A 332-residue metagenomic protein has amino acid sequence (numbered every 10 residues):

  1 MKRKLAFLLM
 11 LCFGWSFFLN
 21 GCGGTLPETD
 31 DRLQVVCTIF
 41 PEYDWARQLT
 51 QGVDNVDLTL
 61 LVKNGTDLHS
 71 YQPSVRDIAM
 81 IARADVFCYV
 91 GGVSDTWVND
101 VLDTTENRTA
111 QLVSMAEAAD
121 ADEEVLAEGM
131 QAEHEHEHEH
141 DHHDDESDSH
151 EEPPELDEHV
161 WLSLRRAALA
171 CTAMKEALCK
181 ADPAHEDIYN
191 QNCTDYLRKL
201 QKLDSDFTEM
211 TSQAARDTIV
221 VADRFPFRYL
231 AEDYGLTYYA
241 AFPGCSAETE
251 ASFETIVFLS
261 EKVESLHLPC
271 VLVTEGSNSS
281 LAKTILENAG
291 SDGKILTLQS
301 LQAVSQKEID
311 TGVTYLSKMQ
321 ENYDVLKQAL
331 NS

Functional and structural regions predicted by a protein language model:
R3-T25: Sec-dependent N-terminal signal peptides of Gram-positive bacterial secreted proteins and lipoproteins
L19-S332: Extracytoplasmic metal-acquisition and chelation regions
